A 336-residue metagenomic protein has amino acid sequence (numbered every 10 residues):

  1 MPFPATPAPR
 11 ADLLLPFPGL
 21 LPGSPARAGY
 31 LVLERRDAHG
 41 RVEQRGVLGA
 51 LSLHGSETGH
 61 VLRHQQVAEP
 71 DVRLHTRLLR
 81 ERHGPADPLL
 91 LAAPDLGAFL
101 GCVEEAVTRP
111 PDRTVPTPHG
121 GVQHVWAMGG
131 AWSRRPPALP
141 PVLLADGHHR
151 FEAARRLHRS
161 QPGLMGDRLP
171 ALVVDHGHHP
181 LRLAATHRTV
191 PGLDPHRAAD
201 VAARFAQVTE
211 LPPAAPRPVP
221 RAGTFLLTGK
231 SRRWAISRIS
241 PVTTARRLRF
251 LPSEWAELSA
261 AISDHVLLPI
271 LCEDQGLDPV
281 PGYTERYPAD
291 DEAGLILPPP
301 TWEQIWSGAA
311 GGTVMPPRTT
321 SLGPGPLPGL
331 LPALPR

Functional and structural regions predicted by a protein language model:
M1-R336: Surface-exposed, charge/polar-rich loops and edge strands
